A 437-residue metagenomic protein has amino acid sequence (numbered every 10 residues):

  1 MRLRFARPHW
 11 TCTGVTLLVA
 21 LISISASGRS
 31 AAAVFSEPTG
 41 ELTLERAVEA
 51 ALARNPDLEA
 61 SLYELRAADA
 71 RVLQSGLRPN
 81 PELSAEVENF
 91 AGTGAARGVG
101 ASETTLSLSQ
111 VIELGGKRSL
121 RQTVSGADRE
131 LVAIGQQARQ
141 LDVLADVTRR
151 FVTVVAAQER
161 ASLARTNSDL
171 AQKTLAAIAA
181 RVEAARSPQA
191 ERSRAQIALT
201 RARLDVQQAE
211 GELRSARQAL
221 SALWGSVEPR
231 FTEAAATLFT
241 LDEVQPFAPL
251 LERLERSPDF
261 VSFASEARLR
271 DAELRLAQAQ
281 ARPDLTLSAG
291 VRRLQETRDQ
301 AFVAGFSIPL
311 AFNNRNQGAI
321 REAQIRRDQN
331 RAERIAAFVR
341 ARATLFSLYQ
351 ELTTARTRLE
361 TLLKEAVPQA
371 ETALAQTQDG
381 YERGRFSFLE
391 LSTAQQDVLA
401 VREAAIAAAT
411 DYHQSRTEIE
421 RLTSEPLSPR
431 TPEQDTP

Functional and structural regions predicted by a protein language model:
R2-R4, H9, L42, R139-R256 (+3 more regions): Periplasmic alpha-helical coiled-coil/stalk elements that build and connect Gram-negative outer-membrane
R2-R7, S36-E37, A404-P437: Acidic, low-complexity, intrinsically disordered peripheral segments
T13-S25: Bacterial N-terminal signal peptides
G28-V87, S102, V111-E113, L120 (+7 more regions): Bacterial Sec-pathway N-terminal export signals of envelope proteins
E49-E59, R66-N80, A95-G98, L106-V124 (+8 more regions): A glycine-/polar-enriched beta->alpha junction
A60-V72, V132, R139, V143-A164 (+7 more regions): Amphipathic alpha-helical coiled-coil segments
L83-N89, L287-R293: Transmembrane beta-barrel strands of outer-membrane/channel proteins
G100-T104, R298-F302: Residues that define the transmembrane beta-barrel architecture of outer-membrane proteins
